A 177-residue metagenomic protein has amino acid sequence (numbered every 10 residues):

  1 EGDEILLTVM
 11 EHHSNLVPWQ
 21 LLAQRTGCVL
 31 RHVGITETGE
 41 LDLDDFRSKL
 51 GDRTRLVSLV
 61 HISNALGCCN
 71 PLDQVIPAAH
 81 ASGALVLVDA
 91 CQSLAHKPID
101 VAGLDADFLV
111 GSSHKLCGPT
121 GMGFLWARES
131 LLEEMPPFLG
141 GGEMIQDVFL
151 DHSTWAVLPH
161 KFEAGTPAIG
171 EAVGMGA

Functional and structural regions predicted by a protein language model:
E1-A177: Pyridoxal 5′-phosphate
